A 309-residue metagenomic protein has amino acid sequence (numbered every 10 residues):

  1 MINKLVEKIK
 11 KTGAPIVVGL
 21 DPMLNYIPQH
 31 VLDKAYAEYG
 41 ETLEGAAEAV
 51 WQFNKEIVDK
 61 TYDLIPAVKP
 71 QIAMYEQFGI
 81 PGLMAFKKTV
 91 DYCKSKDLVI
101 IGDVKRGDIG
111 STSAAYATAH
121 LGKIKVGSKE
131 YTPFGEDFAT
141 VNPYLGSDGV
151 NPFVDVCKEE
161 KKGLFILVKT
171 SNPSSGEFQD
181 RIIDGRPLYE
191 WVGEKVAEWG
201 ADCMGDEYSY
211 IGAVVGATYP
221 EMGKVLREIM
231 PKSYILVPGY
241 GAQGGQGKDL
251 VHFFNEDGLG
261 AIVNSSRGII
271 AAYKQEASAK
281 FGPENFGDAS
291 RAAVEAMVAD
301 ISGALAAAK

Functional and structural regions predicted by a protein language model:
M1-K60, F281: N-terminal glycine-rich anion-binding loop in soluble enzyme alpha/beta folds
V18, V68, D103, A139 (+2 more regions): Conserved, mostly hydrophobic/aromatic
G45-A46, K69-G82: Glycine-rich, proline-tolerant flexible connector loops at the mouths of alpha/beta enzymes
V58-L64, Y92-S95, V154-E159, R227-M230 (+1 more regions): Acidic (Asp/Glu)-rich catalytic clusters
I65, F134-D137, K158-L164, E207 (+2 more regions): Glycine-enriched alpha-helix->loop->beta-strand junction motifs that scaffold or abut catalytic
D108-I211: Conserved anion-binding
A213, A217-N264, G268-A272: A C-terminal functional module that forms or caps the active site or interfaces directly with catalytic machinery
L250-E256, A271-K309: C-terminal helical cap(s) of enzyme catalytic domains, especially alpha/beta-barrels
